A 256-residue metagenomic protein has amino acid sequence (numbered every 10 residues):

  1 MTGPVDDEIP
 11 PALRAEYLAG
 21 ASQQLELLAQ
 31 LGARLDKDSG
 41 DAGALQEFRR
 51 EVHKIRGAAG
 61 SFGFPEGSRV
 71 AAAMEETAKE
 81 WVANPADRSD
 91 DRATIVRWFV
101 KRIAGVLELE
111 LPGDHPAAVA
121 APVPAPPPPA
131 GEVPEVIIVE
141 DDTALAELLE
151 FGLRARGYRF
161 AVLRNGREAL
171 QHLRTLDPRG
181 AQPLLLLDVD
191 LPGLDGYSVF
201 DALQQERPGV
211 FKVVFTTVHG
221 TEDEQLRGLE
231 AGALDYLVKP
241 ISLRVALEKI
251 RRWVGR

Functional and structural regions predicted by a protein language model:
T2-L31, P65, W81-V133: Amphipathic, coiled-coil-like alpha-helical segments
E140: Conserved acidic carboxylate
E147-A155: Charged docking surfaces used in two-component/phosphorelay signaling
N165-E168, D195-S198: Acidic catalytic/metal-coordinating carboxylates
D177-L187, L191: Active-site beta3 strand of CheY-like receiver
V189-P192, E206, T221, K239: The feature encodes the CheY-like receiver
S198, G209, H219-V238, V245-E248 (+1 more regions): Alpha4 helix (beta4-alpha4-beta5 surface) of REC/receiver domains from two-component response regulators
